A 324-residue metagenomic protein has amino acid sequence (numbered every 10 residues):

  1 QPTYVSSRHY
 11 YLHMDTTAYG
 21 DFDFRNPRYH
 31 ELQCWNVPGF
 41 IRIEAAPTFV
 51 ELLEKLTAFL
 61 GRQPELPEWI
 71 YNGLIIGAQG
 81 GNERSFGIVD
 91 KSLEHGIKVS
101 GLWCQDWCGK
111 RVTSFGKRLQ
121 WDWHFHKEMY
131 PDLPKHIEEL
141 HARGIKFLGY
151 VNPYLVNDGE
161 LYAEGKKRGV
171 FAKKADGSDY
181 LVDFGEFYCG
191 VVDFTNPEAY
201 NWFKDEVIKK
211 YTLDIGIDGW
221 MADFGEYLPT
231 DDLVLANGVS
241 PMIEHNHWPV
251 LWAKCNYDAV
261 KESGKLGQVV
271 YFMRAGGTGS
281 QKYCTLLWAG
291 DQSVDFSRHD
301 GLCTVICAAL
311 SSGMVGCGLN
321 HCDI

Functional and structural regions predicted by a protein language model:
Q1-I324: Catalytic-domain carbohydrate-binding cleft regions of carbohydrate-active enzymes
